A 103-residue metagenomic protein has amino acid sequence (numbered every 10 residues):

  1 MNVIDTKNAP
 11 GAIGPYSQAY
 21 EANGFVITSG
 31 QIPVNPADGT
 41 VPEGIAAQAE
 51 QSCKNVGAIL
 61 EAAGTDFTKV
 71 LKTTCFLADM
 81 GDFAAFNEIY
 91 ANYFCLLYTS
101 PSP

Functional and structural regions predicted by a protein language model:
M1-P10: Extreme N-terminal tail/first-helix region
S17-E43: RNase H-like nuclease fold core
G44, D79-D82: Acidic/polar helix N-cap motif
A47-E61: Short, well-ordered amphipathic alpha-helical segments that serve as non-catalytic structural scaffolds within diverse
D66-V70: Short acidic capping loops at alpha-helix termini that bridge into adjacent secondary structure
D82-L97: Short, low-complexity, polybasic intrinsically disordered segments
Y98-P103: Conserved small/polar residues in nucleotide/adenosyl-binding loops
